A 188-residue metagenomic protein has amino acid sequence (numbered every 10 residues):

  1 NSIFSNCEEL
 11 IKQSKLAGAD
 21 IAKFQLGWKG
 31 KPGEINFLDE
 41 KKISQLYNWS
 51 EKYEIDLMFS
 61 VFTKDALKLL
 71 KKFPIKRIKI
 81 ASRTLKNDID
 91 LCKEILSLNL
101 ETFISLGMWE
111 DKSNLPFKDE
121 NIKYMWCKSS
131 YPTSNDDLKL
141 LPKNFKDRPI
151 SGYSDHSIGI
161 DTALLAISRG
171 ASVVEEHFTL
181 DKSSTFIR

Functional and structural regions predicted by a protein language model:
N1-R188: Catalytic cores and adjacent flexible loops of soluble metabolic enzymes that perform enolate/carbanion chemistry on
